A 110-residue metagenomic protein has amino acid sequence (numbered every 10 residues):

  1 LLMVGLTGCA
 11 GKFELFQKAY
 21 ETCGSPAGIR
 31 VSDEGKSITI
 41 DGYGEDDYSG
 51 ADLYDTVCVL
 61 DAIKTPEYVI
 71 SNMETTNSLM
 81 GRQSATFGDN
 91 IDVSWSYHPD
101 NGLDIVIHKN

Functional and structural regions predicted by a protein language model:
L1-M3: Hydrophobic helical h-region of N-terminal Sec-dependent signal peptides in bacterial secretory/periplasmic proteins
G5-G8: C-terminal motif of bacterial Sec signal peptides marking the signal peptidase cleavage site
G11-D46: Extracytoplasmic low-complexity, Pro/Thr/Ser/Ala/Gly-rich segments that lie immediately after a secretion/anchoring
C23-S25, S78-M80, D89: Residues that act as N-cap/strand-start positions at coil-to-secondary-structure junctions
G28, M80-S84, D92: Short, acidic/polar N-cap/turn motifs at the starts of alpha helices
S32-Q83: Mature extracytoplasmic domains of secretory-pathway proteins
A85, N90-G102: Short, exposed beta-strand-loop hairpins at the edges of beta-sheets in extracellular/periplasmic proteins
L103-I107: Short, solvent-exposed secondary-structure boundary/capping segments
